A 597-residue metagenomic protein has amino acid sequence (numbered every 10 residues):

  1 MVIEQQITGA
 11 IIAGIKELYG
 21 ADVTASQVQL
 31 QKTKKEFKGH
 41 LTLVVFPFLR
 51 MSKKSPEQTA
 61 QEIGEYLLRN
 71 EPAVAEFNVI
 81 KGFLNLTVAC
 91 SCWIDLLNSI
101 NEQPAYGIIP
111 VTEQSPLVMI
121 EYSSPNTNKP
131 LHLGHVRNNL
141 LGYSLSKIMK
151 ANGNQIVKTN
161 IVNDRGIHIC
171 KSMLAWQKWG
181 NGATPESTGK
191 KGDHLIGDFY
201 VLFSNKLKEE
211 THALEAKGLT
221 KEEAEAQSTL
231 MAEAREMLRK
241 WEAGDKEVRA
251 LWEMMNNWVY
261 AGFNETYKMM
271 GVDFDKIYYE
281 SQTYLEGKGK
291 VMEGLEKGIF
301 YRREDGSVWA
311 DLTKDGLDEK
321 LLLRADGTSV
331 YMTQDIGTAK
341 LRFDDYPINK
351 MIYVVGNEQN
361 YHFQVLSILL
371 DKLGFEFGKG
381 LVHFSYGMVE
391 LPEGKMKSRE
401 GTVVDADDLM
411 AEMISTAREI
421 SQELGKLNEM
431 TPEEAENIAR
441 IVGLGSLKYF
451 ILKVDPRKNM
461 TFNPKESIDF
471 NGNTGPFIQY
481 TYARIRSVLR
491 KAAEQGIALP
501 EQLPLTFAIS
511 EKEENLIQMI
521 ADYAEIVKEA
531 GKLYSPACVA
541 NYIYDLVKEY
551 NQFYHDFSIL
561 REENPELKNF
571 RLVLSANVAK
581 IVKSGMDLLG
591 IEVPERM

Functional and structural regions predicted by a protein language model:
M1-I94, T112-M597: Non-catalytic interaction-recognition regions
D95-I100: Short, charged, solvent-exposed linker or helix-capping segments at domain edges/interfaces that act as flexible hinges
N101-E113: Flexible, low-complexity linker/hinge segments
